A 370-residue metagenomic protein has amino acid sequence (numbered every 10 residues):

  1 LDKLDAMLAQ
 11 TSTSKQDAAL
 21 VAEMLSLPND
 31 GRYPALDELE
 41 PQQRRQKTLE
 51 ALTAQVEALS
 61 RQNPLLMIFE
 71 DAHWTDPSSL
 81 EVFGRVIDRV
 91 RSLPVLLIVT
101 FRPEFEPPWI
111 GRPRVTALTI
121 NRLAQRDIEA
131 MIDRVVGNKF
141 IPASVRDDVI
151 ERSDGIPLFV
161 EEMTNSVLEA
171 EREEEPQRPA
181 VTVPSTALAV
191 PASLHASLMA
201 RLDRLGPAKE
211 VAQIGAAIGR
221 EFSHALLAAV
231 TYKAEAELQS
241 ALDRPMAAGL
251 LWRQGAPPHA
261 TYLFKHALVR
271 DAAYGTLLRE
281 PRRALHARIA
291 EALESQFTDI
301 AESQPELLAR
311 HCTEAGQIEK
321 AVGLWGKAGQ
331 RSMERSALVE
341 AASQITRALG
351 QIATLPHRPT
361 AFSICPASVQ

Functional and structural regions predicted by a protein language model:
L1-L66, P94, P108-P113, L118 (+7 more regions): Conserved Walker-type P-loop NTP-binding/catalytic site
K3, S14, V86, L97 (+2 more regions): Short secondary-structure boundary elements
A51-Q55, V82, S197: Well-ordered alpha-helical segments embedded in enzymatic catalytic cores
F69, V82-T119: Sensor-1/coupling segment of RecA-like P-loop NTPase cores
F69-E70, T75: Hydrophobic residues in beta-strands of the RecA-like P-loop NTPase core, especially within AAA+ ATPase
D76-E81, A236: Conserved D-loop-proximal element of ABC-family nucleotide-binding domains
T346-L349, L355-Q370: Internal alpha-solenoid helical repeat scaffolds
